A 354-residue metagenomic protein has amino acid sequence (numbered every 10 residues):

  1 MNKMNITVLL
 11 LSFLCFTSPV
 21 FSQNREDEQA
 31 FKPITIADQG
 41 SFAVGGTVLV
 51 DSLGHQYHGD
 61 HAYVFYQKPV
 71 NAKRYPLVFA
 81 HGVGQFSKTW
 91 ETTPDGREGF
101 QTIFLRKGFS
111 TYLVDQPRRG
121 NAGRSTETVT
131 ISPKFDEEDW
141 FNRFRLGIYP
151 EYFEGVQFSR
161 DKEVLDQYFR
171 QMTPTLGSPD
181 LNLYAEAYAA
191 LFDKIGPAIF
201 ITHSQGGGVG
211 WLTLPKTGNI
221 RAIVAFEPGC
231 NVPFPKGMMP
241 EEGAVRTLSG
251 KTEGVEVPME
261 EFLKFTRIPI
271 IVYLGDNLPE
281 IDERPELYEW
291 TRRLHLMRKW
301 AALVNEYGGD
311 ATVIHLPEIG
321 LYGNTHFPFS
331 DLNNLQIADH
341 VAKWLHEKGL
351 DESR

Functional and structural regions predicted by a protein language model:
N24-A72: N-terminal cap/lid segment of alpha/beta-hydrolase-fold proteins
R74-G82: Short beta-strand element of the alpha/beta-hydrolase
H81-F86, W90-T93: Active-site glycine-rich loops that stabilize anionic/oxyanionic intermediates across multiple enzyme folds
R97-G123: Conserved alpha/beta-hydrolase
S178-I199: Conserved acidic catalytic loop of the alpha/beta-hydrolase fold
I201-G210: Gly/Ala-rich beta-loop-alpha elbow adjacent to hydrolase catalytic centers
P228-Y307, T312-I314: The feature captures the conserved acid-bearing segment of alpha/beta-hydrolase catalytic domains
G323, F327-R354: Catalytic active-site module of serine/aspartate enzymes centered on a nucleophile-bearing elbow/loop
